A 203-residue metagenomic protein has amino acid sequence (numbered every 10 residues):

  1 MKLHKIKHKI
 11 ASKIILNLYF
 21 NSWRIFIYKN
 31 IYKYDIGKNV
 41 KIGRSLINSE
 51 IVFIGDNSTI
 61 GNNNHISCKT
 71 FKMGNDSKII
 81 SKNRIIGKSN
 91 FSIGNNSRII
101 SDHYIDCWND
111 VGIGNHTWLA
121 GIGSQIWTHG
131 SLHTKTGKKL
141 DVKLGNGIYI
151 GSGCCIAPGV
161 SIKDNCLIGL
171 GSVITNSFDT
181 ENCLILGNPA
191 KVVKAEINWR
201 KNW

Functional and structural regions predicted by a protein language model:
M1-N39, N57, H116, G147 (+5 more regions): Terminal amphipathic alpha-helical/low-complexity segments used for targeting or macromolecular assembly
I47-V160, S172, N188-P189, A195-I197: Flexible, glycine/small-residue-enriched loop-and-beta-strand segment within the central core of proteins
F178-T180: Short arginine-rich
